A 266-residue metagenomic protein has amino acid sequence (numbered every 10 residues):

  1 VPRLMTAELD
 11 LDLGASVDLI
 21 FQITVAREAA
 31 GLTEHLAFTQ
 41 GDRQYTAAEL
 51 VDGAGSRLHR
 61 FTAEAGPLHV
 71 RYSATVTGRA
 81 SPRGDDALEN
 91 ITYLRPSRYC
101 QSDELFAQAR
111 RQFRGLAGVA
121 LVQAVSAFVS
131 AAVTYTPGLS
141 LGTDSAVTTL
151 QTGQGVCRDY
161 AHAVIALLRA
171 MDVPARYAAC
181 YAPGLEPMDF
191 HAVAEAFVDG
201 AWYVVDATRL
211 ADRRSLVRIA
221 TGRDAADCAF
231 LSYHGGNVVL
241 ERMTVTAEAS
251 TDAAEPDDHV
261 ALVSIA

Functional and structural regions predicted by a protein language model:
V1-R79: Intrinsically disordered, low-complexity N-terminal segments that are enriched in acidic
A7-L9, S81, Y203-A207: Intrinsically disordered, low-complexity boundary segments flanking structured domains
L13, A80, G84, N90-G155 (+3 more regions): Secondary-structure boundary elements
F21, P82-L88, D206: Short, charged, solvent-exposed linker or helix-capping segments at domain edges/interfaces that act as flexible hinges
G41-E49, S56-F61, E104-F113, A211-V217 (+3 more regions): Low-complexity, flexible helical/coil segments
S56, E89, S145, G200 (+1 more regions): Residue-level signal for pocket-adjacent positions within structured domains
A127, D159-N237: Hydrophobic/aromatic-rich core segments of domains that either
